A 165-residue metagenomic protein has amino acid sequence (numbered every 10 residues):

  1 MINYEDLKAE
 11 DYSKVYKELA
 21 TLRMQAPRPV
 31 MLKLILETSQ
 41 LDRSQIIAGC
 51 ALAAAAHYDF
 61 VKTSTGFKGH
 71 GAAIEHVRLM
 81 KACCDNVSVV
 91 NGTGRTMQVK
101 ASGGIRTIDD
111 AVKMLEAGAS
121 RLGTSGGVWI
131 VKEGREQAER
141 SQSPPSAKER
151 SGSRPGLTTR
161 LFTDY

Functional and structural regions predicted by a protein language model:
M1-V99, I108-W129, A147, R154-Y165: Alpha/beta enzyme core
S102: Short hydrophobic "strand-cap" motifs at the C-terminus of beta-strands
V131-R135: Short, charged, surface-exposed secondary-structure boundary motifs
R140-S143: Domain-level signal for soluble alpha/beta catalytic cores
